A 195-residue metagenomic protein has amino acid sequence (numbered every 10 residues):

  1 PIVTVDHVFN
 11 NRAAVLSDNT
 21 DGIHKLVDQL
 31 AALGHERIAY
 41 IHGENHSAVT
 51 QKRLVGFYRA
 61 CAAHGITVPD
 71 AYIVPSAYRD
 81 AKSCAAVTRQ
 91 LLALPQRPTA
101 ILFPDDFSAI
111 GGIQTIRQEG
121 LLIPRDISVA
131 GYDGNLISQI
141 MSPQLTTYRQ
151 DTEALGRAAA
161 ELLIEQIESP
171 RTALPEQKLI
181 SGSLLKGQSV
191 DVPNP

Functional and structural regions predicted by a protein language model:
P1-P195: Bacterial carbohydrate/catabolite-sensing allosteric modules
